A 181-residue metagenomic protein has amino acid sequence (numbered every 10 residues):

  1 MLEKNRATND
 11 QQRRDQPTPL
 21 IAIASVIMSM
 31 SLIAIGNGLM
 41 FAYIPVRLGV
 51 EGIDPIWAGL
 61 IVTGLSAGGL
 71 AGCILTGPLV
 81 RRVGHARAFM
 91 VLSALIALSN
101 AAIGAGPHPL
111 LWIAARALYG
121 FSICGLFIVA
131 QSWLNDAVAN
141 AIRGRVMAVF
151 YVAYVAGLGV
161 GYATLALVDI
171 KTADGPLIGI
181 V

Functional and structural regions predicted by a protein language model:
P17-S66: Helix-loop boundary and gating motifs at the non-cytosolic
S66-I74, L158-G159: Residue-level signature of mid-helix packing/kink "hotspots" within the transmembrane helices of 12-pass Major
G72-G84, D169: Helix-to-loop junctions at the C-terminal end of transmembrane segments in multipass secondary transporters
G84, A105-P107: Helix-breaking motifs and short loop linkers at transmembrane-helix boundaries and internal kinks in secondary membrane
R87-A102, I180: Structural signature of the two symmetry-related core transmembrane helices
L110-L118: Paired small-residue
G125-V138: Intracellular juxtamembrane helix-capping segments at the cytosolic ends of symmetry-related transmembrane helices
F150-V181: Helix-loop-helix hairpin linking two adjacent transmembrane segments in secondary transporters
